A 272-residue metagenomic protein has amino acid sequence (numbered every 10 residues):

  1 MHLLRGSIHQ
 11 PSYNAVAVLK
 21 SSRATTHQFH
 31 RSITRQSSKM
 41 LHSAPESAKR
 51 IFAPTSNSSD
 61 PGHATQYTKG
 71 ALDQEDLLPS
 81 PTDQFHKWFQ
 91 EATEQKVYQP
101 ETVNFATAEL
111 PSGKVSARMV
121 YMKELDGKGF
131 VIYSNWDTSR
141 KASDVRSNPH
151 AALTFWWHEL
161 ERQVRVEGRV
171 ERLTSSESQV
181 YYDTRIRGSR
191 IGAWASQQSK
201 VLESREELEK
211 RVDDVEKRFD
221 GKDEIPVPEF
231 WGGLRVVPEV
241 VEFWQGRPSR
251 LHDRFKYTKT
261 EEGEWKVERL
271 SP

Functional and structural regions predicted by a protein language model:
H2-P272: Binding-site signature for planar aromatic cofactors or substrates
